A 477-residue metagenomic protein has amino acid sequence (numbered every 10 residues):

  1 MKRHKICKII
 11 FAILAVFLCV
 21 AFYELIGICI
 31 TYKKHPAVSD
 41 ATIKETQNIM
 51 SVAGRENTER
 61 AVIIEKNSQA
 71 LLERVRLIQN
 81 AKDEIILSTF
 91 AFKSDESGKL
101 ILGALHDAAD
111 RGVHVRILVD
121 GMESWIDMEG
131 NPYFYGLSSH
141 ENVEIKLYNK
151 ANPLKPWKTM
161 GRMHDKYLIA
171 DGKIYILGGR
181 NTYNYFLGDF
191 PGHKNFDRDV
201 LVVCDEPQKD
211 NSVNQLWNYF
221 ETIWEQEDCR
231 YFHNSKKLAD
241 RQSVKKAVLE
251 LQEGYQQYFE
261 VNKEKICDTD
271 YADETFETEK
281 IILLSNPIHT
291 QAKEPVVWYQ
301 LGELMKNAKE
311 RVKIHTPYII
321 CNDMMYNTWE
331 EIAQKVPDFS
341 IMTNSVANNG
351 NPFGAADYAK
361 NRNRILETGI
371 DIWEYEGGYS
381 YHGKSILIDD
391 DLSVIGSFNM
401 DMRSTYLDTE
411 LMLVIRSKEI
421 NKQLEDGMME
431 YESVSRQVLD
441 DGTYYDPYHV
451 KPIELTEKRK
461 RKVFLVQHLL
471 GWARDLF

Functional and structural regions predicted by a protein language model:
K2-V143, P153-H164, A170-F477: Charged, low-complexity intrinsically disordered terminal segments
K146: Phosphate-binding P-loop/Walker A region and its immediate neighborhood
K150: Short loop/turn segments at beta-alpha junctions that line or gate ligand-sensing/allosteric surfaces
